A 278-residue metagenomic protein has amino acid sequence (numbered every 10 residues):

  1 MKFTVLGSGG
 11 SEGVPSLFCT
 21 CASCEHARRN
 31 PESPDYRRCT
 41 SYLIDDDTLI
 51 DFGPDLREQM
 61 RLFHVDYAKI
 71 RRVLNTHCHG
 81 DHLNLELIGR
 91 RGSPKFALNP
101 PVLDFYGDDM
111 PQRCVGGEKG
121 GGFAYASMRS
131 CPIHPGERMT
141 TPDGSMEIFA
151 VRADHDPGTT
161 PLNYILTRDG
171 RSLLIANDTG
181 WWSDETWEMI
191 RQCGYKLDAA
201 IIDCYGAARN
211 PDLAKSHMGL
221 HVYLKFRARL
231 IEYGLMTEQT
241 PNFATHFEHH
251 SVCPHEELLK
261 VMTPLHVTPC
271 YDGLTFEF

Functional and structural regions predicted by a protein language model:
M1-V65, P132-Q192, L274-F278: Core dinuclear metal-dependent hydrolase active-site scaffold
D47, F52-D104, L197-A200: Active-site metal-binding motif and surrounding structural segment of the metallo-beta-lactamase
I50, T76, I175-D178, I202 (+1 more regions): Active-site flanking residues adjacent to catalytic metal/cofactor-binding acidic residues
R57-R61, E86-S93, V115-G117, H221-I231: Short, well-ordered amphipathic alpha-helices
H64-Y67, R90-P100, G121-F123, R191-G194 (+1 more regions): Alpha-helix termini
T76-H82, H155, H217, T245-H246: Histidine-centered divalent metal-coordination motifs
L98-Q112, I201, F243-T245: Short internal beta-strands
W182-E277: Cap/insert and terminal regions of metallo-dependent hydrolase folds
